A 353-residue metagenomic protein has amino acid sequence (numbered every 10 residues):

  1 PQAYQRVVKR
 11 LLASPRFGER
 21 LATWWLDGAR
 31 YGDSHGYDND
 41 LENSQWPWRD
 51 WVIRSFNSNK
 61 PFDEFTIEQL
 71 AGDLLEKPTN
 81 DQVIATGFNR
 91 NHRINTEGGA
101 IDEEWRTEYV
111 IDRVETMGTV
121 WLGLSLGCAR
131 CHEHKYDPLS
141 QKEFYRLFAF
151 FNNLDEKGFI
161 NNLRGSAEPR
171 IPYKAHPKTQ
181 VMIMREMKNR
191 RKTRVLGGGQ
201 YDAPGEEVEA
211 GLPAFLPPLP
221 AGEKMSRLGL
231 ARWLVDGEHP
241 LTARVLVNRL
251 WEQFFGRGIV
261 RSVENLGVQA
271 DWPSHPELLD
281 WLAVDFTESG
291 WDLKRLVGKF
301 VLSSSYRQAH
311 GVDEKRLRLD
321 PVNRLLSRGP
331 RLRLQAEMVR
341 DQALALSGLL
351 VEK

Functional and structural regions predicted by a protein language model:
P1-R16, R30-K77, D137-S140, S166-K353: Primarily short, surface-exposed interaction patches in extracytoplasmic proteins
R16-F17, R93: Alpha-helix capping and inter-helical loop/turn segments
E19-A22: Amphipathic alpha-helical scaffolding segments comprising HEAT/armadillo-like alpha-solenoid repeats
L74-Y173: Sequence context surrounding c-type heme c attachment/ligation sites in exported
